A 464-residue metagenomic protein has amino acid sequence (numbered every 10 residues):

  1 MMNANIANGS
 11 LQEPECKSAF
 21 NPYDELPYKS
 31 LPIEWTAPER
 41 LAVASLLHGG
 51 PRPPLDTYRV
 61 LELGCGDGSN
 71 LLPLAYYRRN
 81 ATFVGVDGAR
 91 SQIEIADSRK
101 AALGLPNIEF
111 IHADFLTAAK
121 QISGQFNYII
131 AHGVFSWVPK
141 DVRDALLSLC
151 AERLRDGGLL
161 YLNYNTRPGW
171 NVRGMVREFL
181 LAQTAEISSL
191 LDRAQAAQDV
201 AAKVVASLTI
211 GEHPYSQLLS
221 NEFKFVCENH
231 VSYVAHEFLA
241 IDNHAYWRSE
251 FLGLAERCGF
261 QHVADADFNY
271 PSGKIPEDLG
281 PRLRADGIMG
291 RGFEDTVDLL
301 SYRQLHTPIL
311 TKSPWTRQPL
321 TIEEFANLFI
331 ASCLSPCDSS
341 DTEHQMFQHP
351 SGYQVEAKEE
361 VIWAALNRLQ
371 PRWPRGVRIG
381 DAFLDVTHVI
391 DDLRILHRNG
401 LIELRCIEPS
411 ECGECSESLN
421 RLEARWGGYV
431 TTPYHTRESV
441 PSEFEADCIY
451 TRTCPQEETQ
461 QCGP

Functional and structural regions predicted by a protein language model:
E25, K29-T57, P73: Conserved alpha-helix/loop element of class I SAM-dependent methyltransferases that forms part of the SAM/SAH-binding
D67-R79: Conserved SAM-binding loop of SAM-dependent methyltransferases across substrates and taxa, primarily the Class I
A89: Conserved SAM/SAH-binding beta-strand->alpha-helix loop
G104-F115: Conserved SAM-binding strand-loop segment of SAM-dependent methyltransferases
K120-Y128: A short acidic, Gly/Pro-enriched loop at the edge of an enzyme's catalytic core that lines a small-molecule cofactor
D144-D156: A short glycine-rich, Lys/Arg-flanked "PGG" loop and its adjoining helix->strand segment in the class I
L162-S188, A197-K203, S207-G211: Conserved class I S-adenosyl-L-methionine
I288-P371, V386-G463: Acidic, low-complexity/disordered tracts enriched in E/D and polar residues
